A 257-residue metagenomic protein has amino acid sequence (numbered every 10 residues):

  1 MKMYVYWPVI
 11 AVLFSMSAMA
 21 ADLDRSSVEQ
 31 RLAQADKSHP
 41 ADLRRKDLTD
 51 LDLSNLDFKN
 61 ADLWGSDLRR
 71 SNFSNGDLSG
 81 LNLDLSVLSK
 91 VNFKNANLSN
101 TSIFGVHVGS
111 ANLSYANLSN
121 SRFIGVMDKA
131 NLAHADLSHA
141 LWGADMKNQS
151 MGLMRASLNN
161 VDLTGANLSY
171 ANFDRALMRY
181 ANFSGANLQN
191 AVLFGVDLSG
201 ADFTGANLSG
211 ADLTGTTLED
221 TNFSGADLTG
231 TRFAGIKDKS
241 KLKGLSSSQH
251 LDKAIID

Functional and structural regions predicted by a protein language model:
K2-V9: Sec-dependent signal peptide recognition, specifically the positively charged N-region followed immediately by
A11-L13: A structural signal for the main folded, soluble domain(s) of proteins
S15-S17: N-terminal signal peptide c-region/cleavage motif recognized by signal peptidases
A20-D257: Tandem repeat scaffolds
